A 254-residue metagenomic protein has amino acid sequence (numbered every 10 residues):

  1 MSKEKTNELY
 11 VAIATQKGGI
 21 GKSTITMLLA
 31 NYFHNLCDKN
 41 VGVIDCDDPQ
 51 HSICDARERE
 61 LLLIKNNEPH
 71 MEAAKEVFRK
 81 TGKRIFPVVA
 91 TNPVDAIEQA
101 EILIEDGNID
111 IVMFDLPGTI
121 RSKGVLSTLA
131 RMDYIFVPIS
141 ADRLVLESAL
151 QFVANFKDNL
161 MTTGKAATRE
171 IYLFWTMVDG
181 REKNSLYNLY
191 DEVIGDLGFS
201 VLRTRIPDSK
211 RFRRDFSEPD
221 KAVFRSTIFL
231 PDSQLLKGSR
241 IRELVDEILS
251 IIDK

Functional and structural regions predicted by a protein language model:
M1-T15: Extreme N-terminal, non-catalytic leader segments that precede Walker-type/kinase nucleotide-binding cores
A14-I20, L29-V112, G118: P-loop/Walker-type NTP enzyme "switch/lid" segment
I25-T26: Post-Walker A alpha-helix
V43-I44, F114, V137, L173-W175: Structural beta-sheet core signal
K123-R143: Inter-motif core of Ras-like GTPase G domains
A149-K165: Conserved C-terminal guanine-recognition region of P-loop GTPase G domains, centered on the G4
M177-S226: Beta-strand-loop-alpha "switch" segments that mediate conformational coupling across diverse proteins
R213-V245: Inter-lobe coupling/hinge region of RecA-like P-loop helicase motors
